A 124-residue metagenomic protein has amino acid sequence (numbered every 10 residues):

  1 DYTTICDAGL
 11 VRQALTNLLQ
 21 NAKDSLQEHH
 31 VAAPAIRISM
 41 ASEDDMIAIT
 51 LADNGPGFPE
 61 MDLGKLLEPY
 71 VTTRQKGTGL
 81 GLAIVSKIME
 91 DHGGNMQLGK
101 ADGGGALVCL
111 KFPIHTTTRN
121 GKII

Functional and structural regions predicted by a protein language model:
T3-C6, T73: Conserved micro-motifs of the catalytic ATP-binding
V11-R12: A residue-level detector for a conserved hydrophobic packing site within the catalytic ATP-binding domain
P34-R37, A41-I49: Short beta-strand-loop-beta element adjacent to the nucleotide/active-site pocket used for signaling
D53: Acidic ATP/Mg2+-coordinating residue in the GHKL
F58-P69: Short conserved segment of the HATPase_c
G81, V85: Short alpha-helical Gxxx[C/S/T] motif in the catalytic ATP-binding
M89-E90: Detector for a conserved hydrophobic position within an alpha-helical segment of the HATPase_c
